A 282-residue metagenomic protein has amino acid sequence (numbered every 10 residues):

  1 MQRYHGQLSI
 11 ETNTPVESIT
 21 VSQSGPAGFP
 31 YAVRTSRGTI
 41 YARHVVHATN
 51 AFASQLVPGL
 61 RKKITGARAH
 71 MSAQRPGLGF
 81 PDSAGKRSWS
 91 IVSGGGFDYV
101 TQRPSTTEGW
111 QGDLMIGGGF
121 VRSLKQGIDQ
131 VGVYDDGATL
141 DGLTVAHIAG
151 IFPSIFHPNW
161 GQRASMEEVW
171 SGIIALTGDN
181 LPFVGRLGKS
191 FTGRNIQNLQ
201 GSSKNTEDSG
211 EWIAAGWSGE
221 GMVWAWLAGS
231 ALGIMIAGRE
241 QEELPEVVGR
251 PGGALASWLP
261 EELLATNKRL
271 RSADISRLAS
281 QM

Functional and structural regions predicted by a protein language model:
M1-R43: Helical element adjacent to the flavin cofactor pocket in flavoenzyme catalytic cores
M1-Y4, L8-I10, H44-N50, A73-P76 (+3 more regions): Internal, well-ordered interaction modules that form the hydrophobic cores of assembly/scaffold domains in eukaryotic
G6-S9, S154-A164, E240-L244: Surface-exposed helix-capping loop/turn segments at secondary-structure junctions
T12, F29, A67-H70, G96 (+1 more regions): Residues that flank catalytic or metal-binding motifs in active/ligand-binding sites
N13-V16, S165-E167, P245-G253: Beta-strand segments within the central parallel beta-sheet cores of soluble alpha/beta enzyme folds
G28-G85: Central helical "cap/lid" subdomain
L56-G59, K63-I64, G77-G201, E207: Active-site lid/adjacent beta-loop-alpha segment flanking the redox-cofactor pocket in flavoenzymes
N180-F183, L187-M282: C-terminal lid/capping helical subdomain adjacent to the catalytic/cofactor pocket in oxidative enzymes
